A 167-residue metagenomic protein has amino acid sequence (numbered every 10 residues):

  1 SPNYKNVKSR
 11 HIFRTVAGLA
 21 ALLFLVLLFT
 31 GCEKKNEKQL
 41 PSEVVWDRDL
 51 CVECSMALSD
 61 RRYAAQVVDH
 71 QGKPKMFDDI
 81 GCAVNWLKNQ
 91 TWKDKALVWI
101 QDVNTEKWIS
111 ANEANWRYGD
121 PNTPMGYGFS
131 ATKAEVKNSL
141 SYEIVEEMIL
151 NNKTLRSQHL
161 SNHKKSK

Functional and structural regions predicted by a protein language model:
K5-L19: Bacterial N-terminal signal peptides that target proteins for export
L28-G31: C-terminal motif of bacterial Sec signal peptides marking the signal peptidase cleavage site
E33-K35: Bacterial signal peptide processing site
L40-W46: Short, flexible, mixed-charge glycine/proline-rich loop motifs that serve as phosphate/nucleic-acid-contacting
D47-V84: Post-signal-peptide N-terminal segment of Sec-exported extracytoplasmic proteins
P74-Y118: Mature extracytoplasmic domains of secretory-pathway proteins
A114-N115, D120, P124, G128-T132: Short, secretory-pathway propeptide segments and organelle targeting presequences
F129-K167: C-terminal partner/receptor-binding element of secreted or periplasmic proteins
